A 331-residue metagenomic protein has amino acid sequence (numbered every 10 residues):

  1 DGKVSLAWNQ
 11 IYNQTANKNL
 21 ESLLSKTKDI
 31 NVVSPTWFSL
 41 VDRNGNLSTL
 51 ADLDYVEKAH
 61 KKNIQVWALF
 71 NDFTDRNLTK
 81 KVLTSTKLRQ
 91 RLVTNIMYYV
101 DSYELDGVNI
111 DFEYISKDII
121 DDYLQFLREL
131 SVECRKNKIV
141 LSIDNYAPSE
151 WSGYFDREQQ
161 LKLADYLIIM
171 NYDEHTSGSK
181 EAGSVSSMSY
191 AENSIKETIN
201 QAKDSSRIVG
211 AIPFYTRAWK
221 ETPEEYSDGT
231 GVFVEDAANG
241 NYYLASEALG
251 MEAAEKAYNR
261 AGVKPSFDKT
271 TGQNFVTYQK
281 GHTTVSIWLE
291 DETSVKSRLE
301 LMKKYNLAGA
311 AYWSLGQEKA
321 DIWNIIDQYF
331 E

Functional and structural regions predicted by a protein language model:
D1-N95: Glycan-recognition patch characteristic of GH18 chitinases/ENGases and related GlcNAc/peptidoglycan-binding proteins
N9-I11, W37, A68-D72, F112-Y114 (+4 more regions): A cross-domain feature marking catalytic cores of carbohydrate-active enzymes and several ubiquitous metabolic/repair
Y12-T27, T84-D101, S149-R157, L289-K303: Short, acidic/polar
V33, I110, L167, G210 (+2 more regions): Conserved, mostly hydrophobic/aromatic
V41-N71, I115-S142, A320: Aromatic-lined substrate-binding rim segments of carbohydrate-active enzymes
R43, T94, K117-A254: Substrate-binding surface in catalytic domains of secreted glycosidases
F214-R298, F330: Glycan-binding loop/region signatures in secreted carbohydrate-active enzymes
S294-E331: Acidic/aromatic/glycine-rich contiguous surface patches that form carbohydrate-binding/processing clefts and analogous
